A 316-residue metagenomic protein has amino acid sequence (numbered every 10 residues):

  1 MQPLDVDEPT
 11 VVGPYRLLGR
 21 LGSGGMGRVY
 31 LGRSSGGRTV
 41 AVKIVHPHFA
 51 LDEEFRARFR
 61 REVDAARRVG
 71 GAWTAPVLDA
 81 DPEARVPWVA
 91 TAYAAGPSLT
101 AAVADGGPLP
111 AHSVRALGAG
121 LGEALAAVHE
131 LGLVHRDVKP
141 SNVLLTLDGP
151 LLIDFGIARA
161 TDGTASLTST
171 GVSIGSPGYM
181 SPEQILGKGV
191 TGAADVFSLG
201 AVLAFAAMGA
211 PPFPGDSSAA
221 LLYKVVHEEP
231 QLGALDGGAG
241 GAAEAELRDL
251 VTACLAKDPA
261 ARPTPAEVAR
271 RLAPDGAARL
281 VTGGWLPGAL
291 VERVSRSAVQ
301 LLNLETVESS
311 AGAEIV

Functional and structural regions predicted by a protein language model:
M1-R293: Eukaryotic protein kinase
A277-V316: Regulatory extensions appended to serine/threonine kinase catalytic cores
